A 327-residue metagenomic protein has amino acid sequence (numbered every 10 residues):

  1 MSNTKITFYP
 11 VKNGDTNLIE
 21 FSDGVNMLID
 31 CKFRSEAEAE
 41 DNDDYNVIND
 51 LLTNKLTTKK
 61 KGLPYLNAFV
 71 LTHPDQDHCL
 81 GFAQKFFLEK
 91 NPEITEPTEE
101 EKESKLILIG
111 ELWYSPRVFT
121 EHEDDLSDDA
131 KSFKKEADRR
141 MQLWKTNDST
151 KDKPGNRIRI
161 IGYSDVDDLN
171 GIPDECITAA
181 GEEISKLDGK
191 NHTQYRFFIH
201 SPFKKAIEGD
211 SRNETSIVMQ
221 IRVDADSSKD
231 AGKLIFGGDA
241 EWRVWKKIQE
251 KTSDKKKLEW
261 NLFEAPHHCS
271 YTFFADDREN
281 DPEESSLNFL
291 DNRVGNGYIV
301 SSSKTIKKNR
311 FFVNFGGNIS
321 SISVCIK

Functional and structural regions predicted by a protein language model:
M1-T4, N13, E279-D281, K307-K327: C-terminal regulatory/interaction regions
S2-P64, T215-A240: Conserved beta-strand hairpin/beta-sheet module of binuclear metal-dependent hydrolase folds, prominently
S2-T4, K61-A68, L80-E241, G317-K327: Flexible, acidic/histidine-containing loops and adjacent segments that form or flank the divalent-metal
N13-D15, P74-L80, V118-H122, E241-W245 (+2 more regions): Active-site environment of divalent metal-dependent phosphoester hydrolases
M27, E38-L112, D254-T272, I299: Active-site metal-binding motif and surrounding structural segment of the metallo-beta-lactamase
S35-N46, H122-K134, T272-P282, K307-G316: Short, flexible/disordered intra-domain loops and linkers
K247-K257, L287-L290: Short amphipathic alpha-helices and their capping/turn segments at secondary-structure boundaries
E279-N292: A short, acidic, amphipathic alpha-helical segment used as a generic capping/interface helix at domain edges
